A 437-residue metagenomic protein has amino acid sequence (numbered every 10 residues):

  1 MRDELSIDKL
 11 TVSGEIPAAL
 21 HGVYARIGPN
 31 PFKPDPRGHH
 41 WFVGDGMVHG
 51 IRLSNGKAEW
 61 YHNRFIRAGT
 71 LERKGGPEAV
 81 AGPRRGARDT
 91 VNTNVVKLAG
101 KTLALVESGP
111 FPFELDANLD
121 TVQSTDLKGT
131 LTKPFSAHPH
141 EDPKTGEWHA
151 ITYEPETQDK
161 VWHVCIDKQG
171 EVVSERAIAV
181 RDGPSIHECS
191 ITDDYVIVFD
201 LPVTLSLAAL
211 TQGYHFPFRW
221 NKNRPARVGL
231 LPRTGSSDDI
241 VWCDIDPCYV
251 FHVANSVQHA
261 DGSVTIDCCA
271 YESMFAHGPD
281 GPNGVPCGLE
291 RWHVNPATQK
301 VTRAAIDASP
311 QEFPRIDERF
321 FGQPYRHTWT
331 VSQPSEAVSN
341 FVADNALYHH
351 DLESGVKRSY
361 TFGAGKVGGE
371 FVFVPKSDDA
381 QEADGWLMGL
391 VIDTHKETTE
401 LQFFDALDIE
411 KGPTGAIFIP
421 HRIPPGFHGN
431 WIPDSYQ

Functional and structural regions predicted by a protein language model:
M1-Q437: Beta-propeller domains
